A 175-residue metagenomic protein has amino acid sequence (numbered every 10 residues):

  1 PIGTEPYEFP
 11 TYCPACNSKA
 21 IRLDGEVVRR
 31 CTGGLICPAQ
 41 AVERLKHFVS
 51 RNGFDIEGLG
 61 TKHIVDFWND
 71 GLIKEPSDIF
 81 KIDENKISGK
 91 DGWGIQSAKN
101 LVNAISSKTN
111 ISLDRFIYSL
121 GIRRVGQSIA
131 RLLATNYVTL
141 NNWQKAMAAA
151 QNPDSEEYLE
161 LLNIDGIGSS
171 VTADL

Functional and structural regions predicted by a protein language model:
P1-L175: Accessory alpha-helical DNA-binding modules that contact the DNA backbone or grooves
